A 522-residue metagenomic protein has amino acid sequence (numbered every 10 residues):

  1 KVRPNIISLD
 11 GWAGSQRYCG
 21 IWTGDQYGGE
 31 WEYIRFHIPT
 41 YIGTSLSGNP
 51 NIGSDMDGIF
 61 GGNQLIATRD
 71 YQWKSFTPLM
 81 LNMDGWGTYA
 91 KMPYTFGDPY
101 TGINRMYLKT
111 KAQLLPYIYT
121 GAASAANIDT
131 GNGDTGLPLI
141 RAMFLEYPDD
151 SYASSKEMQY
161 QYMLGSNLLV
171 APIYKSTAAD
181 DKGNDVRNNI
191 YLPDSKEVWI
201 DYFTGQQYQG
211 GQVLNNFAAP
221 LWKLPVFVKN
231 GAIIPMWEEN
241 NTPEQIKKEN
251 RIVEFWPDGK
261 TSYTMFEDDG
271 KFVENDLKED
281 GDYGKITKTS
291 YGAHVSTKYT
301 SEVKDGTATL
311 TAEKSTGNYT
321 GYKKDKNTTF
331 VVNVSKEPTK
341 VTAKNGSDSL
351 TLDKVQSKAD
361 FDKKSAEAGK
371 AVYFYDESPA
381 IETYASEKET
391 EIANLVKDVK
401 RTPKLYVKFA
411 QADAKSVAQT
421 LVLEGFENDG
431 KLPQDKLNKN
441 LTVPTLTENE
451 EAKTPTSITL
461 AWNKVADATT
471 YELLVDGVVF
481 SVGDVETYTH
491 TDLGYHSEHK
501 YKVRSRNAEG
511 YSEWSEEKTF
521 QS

Functional and structural regions predicted by a protein language model:
V2-N5, G11-T23, Y33-T40, T44-S54 (+4 more regions): Catalytic core of carbohydrate-active enzymes
I118, V478-V485: Short beta-strand segments within Ig-like beta-sandwich modules, predominantly Fibronectin type-III
N189-D194, T487-H496: Signal that preferentially marks extracellular ectodomain short beta-strand elements of beta-sandwich modules
G211-V213, G306, A452-T459, V482-T489: Ser/Thr- and Asn-enriched, surface-exposed coil loops between beta-strands
G346-A410: Extracellular/luminal ectodomains and secreted, surface-exposed scaffolds of diverse proteins
L437-A466, Y495, G510-S522: Pro/Thr/Ser/Gly-rich low-complexity, intrinsically disordered linker/stalk tracts
Y471-L473: Short beta-strand elements bearing conserved aromatic residues within extracellular beta-rich modules
H490-Y511: Beta-strand-rich modules
